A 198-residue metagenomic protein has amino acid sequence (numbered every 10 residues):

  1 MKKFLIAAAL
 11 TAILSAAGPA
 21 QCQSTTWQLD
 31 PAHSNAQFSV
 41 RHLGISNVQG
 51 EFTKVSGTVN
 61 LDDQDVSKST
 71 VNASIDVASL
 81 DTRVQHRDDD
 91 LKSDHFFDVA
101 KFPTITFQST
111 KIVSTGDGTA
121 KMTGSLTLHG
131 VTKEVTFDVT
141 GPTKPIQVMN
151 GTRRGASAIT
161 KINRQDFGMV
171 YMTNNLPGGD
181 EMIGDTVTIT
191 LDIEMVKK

Functional and structural regions predicted by a protein language model:
M1-L5: Positively charged n-region of N-terminal signal peptides that target proteins for export
I6-L14: Hydrophobic helical h-region of N-terminal Sec-dependent signal peptides in bacterial secretory/periplasmic proteins
I13-Q21: C-terminal segment of classical bacterial N-terminal signal peptides
A20-K198: Low-complexity, acidic/polar, glycine-enriched regions of mature
